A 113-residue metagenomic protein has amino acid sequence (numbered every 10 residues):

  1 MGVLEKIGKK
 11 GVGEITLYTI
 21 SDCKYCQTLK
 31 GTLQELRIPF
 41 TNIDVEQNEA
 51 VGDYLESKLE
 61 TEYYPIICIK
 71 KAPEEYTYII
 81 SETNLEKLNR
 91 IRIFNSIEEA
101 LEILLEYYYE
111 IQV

Functional and structural regions predicted by a protein language model:
G2-T41: Local sequence-structure signature of Cys/Sec-based thiol-disulfide redox active-site neighborhoods
T19, I38, V45, V51-G52 (+1 more regions): A generic structural signal for ordered secondary structure
S21, D44, I97: Residues at the C-termini of beta-strands that transition into short coil/loop
T28-T32, P39, S57-K58, T83-L88 (+1 more regions): Non-catalytic interaction surface on structured domains
F40-I43, R92: Pocket-edge positions in alpha/beta enzyme catalytic cores
D44-Y63, C68-P73, A100, L104-Y107 (+1 more regions): Thioredoxin-like thiol-disulfide oxidoreductase module
K71-V113: Non-catalytic, surface beta->alpha helical segment in thiol-disulfide oxidoreductase systems
